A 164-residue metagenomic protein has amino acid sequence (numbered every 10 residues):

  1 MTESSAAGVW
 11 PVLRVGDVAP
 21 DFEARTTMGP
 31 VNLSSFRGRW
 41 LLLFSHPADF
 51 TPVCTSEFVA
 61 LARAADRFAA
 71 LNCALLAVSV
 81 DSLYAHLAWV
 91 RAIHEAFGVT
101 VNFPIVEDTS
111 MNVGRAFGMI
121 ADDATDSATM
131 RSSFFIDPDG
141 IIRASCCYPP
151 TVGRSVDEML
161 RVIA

Functional and structural regions predicted by a protein language model:
M1-A164: Chalcogenol-based redox active-site neighborhoods
